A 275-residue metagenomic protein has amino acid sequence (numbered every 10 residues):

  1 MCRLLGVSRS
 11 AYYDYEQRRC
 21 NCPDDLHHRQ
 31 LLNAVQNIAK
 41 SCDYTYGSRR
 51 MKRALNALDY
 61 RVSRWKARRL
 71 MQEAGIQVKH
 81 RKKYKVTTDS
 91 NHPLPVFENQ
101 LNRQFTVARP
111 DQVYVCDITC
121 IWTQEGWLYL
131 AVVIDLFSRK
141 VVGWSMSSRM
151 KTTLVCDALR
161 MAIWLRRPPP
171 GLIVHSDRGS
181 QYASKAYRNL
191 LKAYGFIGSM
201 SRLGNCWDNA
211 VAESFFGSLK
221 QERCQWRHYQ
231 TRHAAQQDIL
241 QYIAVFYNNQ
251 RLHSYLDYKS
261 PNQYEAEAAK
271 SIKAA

Functional and structural regions predicted by a protein language model:
M1-A275: Charged DNA-binding/catalytic regions of mobile-element recombinases
